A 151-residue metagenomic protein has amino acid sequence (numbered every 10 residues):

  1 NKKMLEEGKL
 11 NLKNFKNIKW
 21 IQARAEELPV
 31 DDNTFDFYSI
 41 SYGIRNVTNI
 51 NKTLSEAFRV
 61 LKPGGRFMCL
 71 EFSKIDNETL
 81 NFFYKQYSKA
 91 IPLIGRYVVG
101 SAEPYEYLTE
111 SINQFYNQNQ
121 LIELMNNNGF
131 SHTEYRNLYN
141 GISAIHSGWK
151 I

Functional and structural regions predicted by a protein language model:
N1-L28: Class I SAM-dependent methyltransferase SAM/SAH-binding core
Y38-S39: Hydrophobic beta-strand segment of the Class I
Y42-R45: Short catalytic micro-motifs in class I SAM-dependent methyltransferases
N51-R66: A short glycine-rich, Lys/Arg-flanked "PGG" loop and its adjoining helix->strand segment in the class I
F67-M68, H132: A short hydrophobic/small-residue beta-strand
K74-L124, N128, E134: C-terminal alpha-helical "lid/dimerization" subdomain adjacent to the S-adenosyl-L-methionine
I122, N126-I151: Core SAM-dependent methyltransferase catalytic element
